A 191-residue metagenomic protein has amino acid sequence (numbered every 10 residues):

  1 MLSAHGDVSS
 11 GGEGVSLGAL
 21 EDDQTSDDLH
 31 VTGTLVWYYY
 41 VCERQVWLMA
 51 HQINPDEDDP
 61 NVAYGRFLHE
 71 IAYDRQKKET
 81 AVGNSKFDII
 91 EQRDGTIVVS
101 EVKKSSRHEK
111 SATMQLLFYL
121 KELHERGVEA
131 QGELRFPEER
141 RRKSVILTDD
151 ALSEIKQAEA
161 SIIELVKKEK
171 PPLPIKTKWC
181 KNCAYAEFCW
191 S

Functional and structural regions predicted by a protein language model:
M1-A81: Charged, glycine-rich intrinsically disordered N-terminal tails and low-complexity linkers that flank
S26-L29, E164-I175: Short, intrinsically disordered, charge-biased short linear motifs at domain edges
W37-V41, L48-M49, R66, S153 (+2 more regions): Charged/polar, solvent-exposed surface patches and flexible loops
C42, V46, E169-S191: Cysteine-cluster motifs in flexible loop/terminal segments that predominantly coordinate metals
W47-P55, L123-E129, S191: Short helix-capping/linker segments at secondary-structure and domain boundaries
D58-G95, H108-M114, R140, S144: Active-site metal-binding core of divalent-cation-utilizing nuclease and nuclease-like domains
R66-E70, D74-T80, T148-S153, A184-S191: Short, charged low-complexity intrinsically disordered segments located at boundaries of structured domains
Q92-V166, K181, E187: Nucleic-acid nuclease catalytic cores
